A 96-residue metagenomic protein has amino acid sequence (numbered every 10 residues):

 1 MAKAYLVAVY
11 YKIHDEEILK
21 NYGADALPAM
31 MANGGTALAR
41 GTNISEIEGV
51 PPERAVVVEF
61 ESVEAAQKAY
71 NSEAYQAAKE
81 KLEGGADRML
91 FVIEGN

Functional and structural regions predicted by a protein language model:
M1-R54, E61-N71, E94-N96: Short S/T/G/P-rich N-terminal loop/turn motif that feeds into the first structured element of a domain
V63-F91: C-terminal structural segments of small proteins and small subunits
